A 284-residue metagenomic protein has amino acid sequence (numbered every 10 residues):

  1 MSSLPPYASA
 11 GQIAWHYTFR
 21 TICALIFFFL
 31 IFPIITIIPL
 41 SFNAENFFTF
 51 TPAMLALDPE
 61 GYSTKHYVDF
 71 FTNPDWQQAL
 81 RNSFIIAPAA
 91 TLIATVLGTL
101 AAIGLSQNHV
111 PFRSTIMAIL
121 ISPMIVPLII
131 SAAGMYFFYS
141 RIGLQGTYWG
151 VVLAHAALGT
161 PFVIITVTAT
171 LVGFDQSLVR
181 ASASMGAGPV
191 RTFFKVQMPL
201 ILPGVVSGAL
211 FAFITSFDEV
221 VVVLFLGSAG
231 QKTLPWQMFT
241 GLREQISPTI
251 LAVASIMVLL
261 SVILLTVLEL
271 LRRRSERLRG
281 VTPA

Functional and structural regions predicted by a protein language model:
M1-L40: N-terminal signal-anchor/first transmembrane alpha helix
S2-S9, Y17-T21, T168-A183, P189-M198 (+1 more regions): C-terminal transmembrane helix and the adjacent membrane-cytosol boundary/short C-terminal tail of inner/organellar
S3, F32-P74, G227-A229, A284: Short membrane-interfacial helix/loop motifs at transmembrane-helix boundaries
Y7-H16, F48, Y62-D75, F217-V267 (+1 more regions): Interhelical loop and adjacent transmembrane-helix boundary motif in polytopic membrane transport permeases
I13-C23, L97-M135, V179, A284: Cytoplasmic-entry segments and transmembrane alpha-helices of multi-pass inner-membrane transporters
T21-I22, I31-I34, I164-T168, F174-Q176 (+1 more regions): Transmembrane alpha-helices
L40-F50, A133, F137, V163 (+1 more regions): Non-cytoplasmic
T72-L105: Transmembrane alpha-helix signature in integral membrane proteins
